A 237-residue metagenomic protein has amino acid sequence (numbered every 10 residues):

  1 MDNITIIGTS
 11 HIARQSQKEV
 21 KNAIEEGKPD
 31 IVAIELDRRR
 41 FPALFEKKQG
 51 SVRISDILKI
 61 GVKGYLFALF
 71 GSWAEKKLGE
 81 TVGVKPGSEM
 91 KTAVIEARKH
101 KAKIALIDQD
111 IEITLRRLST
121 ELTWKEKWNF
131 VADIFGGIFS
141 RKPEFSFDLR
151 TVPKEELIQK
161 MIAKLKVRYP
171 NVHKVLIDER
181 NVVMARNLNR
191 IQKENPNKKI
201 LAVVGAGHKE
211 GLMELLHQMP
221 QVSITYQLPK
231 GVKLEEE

Functional and structural regions predicted by a protein language model:
M1-E237: Compositional signal for N-terminal targeting/processing segments
